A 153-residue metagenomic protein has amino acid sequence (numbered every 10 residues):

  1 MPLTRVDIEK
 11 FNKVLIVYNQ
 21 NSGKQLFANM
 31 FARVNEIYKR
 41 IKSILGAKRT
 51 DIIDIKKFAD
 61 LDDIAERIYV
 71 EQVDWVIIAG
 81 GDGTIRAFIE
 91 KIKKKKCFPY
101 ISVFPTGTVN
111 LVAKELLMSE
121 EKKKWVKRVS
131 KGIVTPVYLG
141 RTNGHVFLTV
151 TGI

Functional and structural regions predicted by a protein language model:
M1-V76, R86, E90-K91, K124: ATP/NTP phosphate-donor binding region
L15, I44, I55, K94-I153: Catalytic core of DAGKc-family lipid kinases
Q20, A79-G81, F104-T106: Glycine-rich beta-strand-to-loop/alpha-helix junction loops that act as flexible
K57-F58, G81-D82, M118: Short beta->alpha junction loops/turns
W75-I78, Y100-S102: Short, conserved beta-strand segments within well-ordered enzyme catalytic domains that often line or immediately flank
G83-I85, N110: Glycine-rich nucleotide phosphate-binding loop and flanking beta-alpha elements of Rossmann-like dinucleotide-binding
